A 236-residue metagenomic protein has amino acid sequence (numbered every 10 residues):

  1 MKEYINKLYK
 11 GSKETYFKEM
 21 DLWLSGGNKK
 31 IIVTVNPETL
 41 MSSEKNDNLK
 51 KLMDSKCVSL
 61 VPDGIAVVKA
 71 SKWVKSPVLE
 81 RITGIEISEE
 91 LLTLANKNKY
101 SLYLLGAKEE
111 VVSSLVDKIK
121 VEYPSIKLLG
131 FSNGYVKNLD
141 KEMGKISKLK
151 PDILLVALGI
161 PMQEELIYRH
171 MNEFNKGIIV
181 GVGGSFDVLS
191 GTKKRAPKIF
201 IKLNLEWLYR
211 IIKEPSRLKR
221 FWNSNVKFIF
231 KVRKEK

Functional and structural regions predicted by a protein language model:
M1-E80: N-terminal nucleotide/polyanion-binding subdomain common to many enzyme families
K29, Y100, F174-G177: A short helix->loop->beta-strand "cap" motif at the edges of active sites that frequently abuts
N36-L40, L158-Q163, S185: Short glycine-rich anion-binding loops that position phosphate/pyrophosphate groups of nucleotides and phosphorylated
V58, L102, L129, D152 (+1 more regions): Conserved acidic residues
A66-S71, R195-K236: A transmembrane-helix-recognition feature enriched in membrane-embedded lipid enzymes and envelope glyco-/phospholipid
V68-K145, L149: Conserved beta-alpha
Y135-N138, N175-I211: Short, flexible loop segments at boundaries between secondary-structure elements
K150-L155, I160, K176: Proline-aspartate-enriched helix->loop->beta-strand connector
